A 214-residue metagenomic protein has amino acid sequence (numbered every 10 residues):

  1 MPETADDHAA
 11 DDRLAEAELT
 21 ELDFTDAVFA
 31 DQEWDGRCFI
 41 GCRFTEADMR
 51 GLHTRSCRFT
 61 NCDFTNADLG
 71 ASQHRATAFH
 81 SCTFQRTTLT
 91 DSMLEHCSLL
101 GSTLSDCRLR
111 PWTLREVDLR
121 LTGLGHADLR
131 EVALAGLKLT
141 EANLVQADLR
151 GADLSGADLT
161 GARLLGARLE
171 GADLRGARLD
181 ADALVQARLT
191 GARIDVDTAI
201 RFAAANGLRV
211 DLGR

Functional and structural regions predicted by a protein language model:
M1-R214: Tandem repeat scaffolds
